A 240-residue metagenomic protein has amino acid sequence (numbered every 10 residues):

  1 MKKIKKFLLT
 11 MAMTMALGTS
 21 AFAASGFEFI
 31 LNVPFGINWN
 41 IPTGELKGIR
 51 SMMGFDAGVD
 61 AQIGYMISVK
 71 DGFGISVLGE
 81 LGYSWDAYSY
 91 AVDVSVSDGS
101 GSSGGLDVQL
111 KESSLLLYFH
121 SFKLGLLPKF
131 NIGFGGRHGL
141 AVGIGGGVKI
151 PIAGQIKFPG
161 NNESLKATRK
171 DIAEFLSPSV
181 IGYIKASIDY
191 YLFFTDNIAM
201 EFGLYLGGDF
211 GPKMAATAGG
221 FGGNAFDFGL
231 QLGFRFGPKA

Functional and structural regions predicted by a protein language model:
M1-G26, K239-A240: Cleavable N-terminal export/targeting peptides
K2-K3, L126, L232: Short alpha-helical segments used as structural interaction elements across diverse proteins
I4-K5, F73-I75, I198: Structural motif marking the loop-to-transmembrane transition
T14, G18, G26, I63-M66 (+5 more regions): Short stretches within intrinsically disordered, low-complexity N-terminal or propeptide regions
I30-I37, I41, A57-N162, F194 (+1 more regions): Gram-negative (and chloroplast) outer-membrane scaffold detector with strong preference for beta-barrel transmembrane
N40-S51, L78, G82-Y88, S100-S102 (+2 more regions): Predominantly the C-terminal beta-signal and adjacent terminal strand-loop region of outer-membrane beta-barrel
I49-M52, S114-L116: Tandem-repeat/low-complexity and Cys-motif detector
N161-R169: Flexible internal linker/loop segments at domain or repeat junctions
